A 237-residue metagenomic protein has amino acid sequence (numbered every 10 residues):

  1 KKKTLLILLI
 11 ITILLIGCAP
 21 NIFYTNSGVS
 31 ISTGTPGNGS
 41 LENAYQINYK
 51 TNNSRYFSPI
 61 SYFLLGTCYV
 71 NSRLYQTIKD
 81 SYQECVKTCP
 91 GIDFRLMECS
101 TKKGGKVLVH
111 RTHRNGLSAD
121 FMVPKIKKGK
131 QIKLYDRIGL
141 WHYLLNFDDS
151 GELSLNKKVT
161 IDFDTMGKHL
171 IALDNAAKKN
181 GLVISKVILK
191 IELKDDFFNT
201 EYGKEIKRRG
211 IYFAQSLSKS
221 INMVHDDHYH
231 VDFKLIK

Functional and structural regions predicted by a protein language model:
K1-L6: Bacterial N-terminal signal peptides that target proteins for export
I7-L15: Bacterial N-terminal signal peptides
S30-L96, D162-A172, A176-K178, I184 (+1 more regions): Active-site acidic/histidine clusters and adjacent loop/turn architecture that either coordinate catalytic ions
T77-L108, K186-S216: Extended, low-complexity, intrinsically disordered C-terminal regulatory tails of eukaryotic serine/threonine kinases
P90-I92, N115-A119, H225-Y229: Envelope-exposed proteins and targeting segments
T101-L153: Acidic/His-rich structured neighborhood in mature extracellular/periplasmic domains
K130-K237: Catalytic cores and adjacent binding grooves of peptidoglycan-active enzymes
